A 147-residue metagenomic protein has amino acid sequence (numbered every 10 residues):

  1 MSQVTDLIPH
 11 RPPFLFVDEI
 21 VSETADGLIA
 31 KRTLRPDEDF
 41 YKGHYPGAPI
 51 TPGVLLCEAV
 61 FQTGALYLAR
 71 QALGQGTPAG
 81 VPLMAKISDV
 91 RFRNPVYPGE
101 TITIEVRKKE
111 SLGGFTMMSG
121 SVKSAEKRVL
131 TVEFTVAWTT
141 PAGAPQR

Functional and structural regions predicted by a protein language model:
M1-R11, T77-A79: Short aromatic-glycine motifs in intrinsically disordered, low-complexity regions
T5, G47, F92-N94: Beta-strand-rich interaction surfaces with strong enrichment in secreted/lumenal proteins
P12-T51, L56: Catalytic strand-loop segment that frames the active site of acyl-thioester-processing enzymes
V17, M84-I87, M117, T131: Hydrophobic residues on conserved beta-strands that form the core of alpha/beta folds
E19-S22, D89, N94, K108-E110: A residue-level detector for short acidic-glycine micro-motifs
A25, I29, V96-E100, E105-R147: HotDog/MaoC-like acyl-thioester-processing domains
L55-T63: Short amphipathic alpha-helical face segments that pack within enzyme cores and frequently flank/anchor catalytic
G64-T103, V136: Hydrophobic beta-strand-centered segment that forms part of the acyl-chain substrate-binding groove
